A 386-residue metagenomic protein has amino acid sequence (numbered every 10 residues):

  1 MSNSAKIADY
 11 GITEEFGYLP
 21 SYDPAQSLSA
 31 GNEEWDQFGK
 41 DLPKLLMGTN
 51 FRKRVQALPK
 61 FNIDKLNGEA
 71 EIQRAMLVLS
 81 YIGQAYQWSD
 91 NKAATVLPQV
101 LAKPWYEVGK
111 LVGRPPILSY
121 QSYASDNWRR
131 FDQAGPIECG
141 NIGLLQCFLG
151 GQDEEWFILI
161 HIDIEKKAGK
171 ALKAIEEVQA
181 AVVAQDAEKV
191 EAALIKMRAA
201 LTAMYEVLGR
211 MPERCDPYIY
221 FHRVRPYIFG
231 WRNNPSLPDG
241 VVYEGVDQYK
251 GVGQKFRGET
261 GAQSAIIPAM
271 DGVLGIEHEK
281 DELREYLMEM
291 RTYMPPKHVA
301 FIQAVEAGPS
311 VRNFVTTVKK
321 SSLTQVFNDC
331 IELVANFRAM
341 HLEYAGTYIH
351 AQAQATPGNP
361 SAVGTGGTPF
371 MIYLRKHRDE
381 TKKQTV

Functional and structural regions predicted by a protein language model:
M1-V386: Surface-exposed peri-terminal alpha-helical interaction modules
